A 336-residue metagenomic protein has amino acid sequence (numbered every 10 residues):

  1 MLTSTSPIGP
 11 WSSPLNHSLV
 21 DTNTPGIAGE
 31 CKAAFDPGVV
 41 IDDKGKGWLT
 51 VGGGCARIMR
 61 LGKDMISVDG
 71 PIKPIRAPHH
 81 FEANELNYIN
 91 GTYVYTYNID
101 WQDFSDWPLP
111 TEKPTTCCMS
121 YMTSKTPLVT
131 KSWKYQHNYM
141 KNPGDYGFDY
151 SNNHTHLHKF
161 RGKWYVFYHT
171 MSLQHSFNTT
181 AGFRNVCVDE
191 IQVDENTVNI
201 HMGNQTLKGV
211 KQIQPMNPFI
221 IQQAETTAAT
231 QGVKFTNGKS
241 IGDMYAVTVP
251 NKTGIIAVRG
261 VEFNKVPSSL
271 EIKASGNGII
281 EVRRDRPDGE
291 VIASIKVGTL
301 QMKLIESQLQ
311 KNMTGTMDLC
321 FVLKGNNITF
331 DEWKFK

Functional and structural regions predicted by a protein language model:
M1-S294, G298-K336: Carbohydrate-active catalytic/glycan-binding domains of CAZyme proteins, especially the secreted or lumenal ectodomains
